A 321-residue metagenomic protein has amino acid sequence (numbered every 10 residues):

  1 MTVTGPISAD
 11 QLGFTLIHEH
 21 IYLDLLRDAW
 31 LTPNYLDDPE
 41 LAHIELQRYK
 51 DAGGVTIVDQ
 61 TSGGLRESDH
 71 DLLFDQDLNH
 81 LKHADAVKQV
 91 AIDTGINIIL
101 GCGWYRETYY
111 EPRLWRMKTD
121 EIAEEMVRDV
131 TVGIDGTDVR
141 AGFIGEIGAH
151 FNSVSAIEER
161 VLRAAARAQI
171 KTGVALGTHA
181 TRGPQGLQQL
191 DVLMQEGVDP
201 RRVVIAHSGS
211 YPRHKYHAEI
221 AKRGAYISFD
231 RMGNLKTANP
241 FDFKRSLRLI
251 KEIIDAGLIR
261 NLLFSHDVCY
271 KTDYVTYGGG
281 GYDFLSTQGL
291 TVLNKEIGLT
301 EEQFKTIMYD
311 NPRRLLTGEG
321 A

Functional and structural regions predicted by a protein language model:
M1-D28, T32: Replace "His-x-His-based motif
M1-G5, F284-A321: Mid-to-C-terminal alpha-helical segments outside catalytic/metal-binding sites
H18, I57, W104, Q169 (+4 more regions): Divalent metal-coordination and catalytic microenvironments
L25-A29, D69, A84, Q185-V192 (+4 more regions): Histidine/acidic-residue-rich catalytic or RNA/ligand-binding cores of hydrolases and nuclease-related proteins
L46-L78, G95-T108, R140-A149, A175-L176 (+1 more regions): Divalent metal-dependent hydrolysis catalytic cores, especially in the metallo-beta-lactamase
Q89-D93, N97-T172, Y226, M232-L235: Active-site gating/metal-coordination segments in enzymes
A166, I170-E252, N261-L262: Catalytic pocket-lining loop regions of alpha/beta-barrel enzymes, especially the amidohydrolase/enolase/GH5 lineages
L176-G177, D230-R231, L258-G279, F304: Short acidic/histidine-rich active-site segments
